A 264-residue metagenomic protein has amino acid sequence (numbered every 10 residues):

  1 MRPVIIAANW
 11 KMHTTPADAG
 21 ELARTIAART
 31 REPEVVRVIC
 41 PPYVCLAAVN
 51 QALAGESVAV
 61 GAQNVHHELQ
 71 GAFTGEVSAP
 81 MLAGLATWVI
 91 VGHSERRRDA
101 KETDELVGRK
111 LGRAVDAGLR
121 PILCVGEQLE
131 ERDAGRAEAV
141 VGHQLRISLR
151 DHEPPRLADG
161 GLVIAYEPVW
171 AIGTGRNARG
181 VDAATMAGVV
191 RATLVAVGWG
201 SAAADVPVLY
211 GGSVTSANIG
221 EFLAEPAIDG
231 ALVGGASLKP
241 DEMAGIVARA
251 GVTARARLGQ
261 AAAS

Functional and structural regions predicted by a protein language model:
M1-S264: Active-site loop-to-helix "anion-binding N-cap" substructures in soluble metabolic enzymes
